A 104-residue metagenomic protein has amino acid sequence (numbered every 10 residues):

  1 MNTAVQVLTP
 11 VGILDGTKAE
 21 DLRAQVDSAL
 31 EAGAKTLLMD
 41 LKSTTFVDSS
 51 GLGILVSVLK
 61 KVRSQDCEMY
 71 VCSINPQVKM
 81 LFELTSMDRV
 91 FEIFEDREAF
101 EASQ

Functional and structural regions predicted by a protein language model:
M1-T9: Short beta-strand/loop segment at the start of cytosolic alpha/beta domains
I13-V90: Amphipathic alpha-helical interaction surfaces in cytosolic regulatory modules
E92-D96: Short acidic-hydrophobic, aromatic-tinged amphipathic segments that line or gate anion-handling sites
A99-F100: Short alpha-helical segment
